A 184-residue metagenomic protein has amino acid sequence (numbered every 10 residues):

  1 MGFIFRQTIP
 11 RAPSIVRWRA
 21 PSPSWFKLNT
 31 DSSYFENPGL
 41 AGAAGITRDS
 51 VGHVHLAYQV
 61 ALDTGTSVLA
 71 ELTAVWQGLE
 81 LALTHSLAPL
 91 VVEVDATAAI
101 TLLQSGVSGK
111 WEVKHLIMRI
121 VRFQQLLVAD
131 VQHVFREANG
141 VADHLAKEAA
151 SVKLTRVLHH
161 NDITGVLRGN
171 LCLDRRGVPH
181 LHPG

Functional and structural regions predicted by a protein language model:
M1-G184: Primary recognition of RNase H-like, Mg2+-dependent phosphodiesterase/nuclease domains
